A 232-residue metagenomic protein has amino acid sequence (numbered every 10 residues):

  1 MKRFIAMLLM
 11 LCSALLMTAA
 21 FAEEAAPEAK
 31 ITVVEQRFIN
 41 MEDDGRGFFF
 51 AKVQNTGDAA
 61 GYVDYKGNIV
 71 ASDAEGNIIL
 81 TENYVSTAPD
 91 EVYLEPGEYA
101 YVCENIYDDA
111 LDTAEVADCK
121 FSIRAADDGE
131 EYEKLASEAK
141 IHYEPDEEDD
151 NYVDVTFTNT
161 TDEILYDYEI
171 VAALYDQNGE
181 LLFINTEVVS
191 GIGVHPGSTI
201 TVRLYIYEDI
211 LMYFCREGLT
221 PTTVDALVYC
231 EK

Functional and structural regions predicted by a protein language model:
M1-I5: Positively charged n-region of N-terminal signal peptides that target proteins for export
L8-L16: Bacterial N-terminal signal peptides
L15-A29: Sec-dependent signal peptide cleavage junction
D44-A51, E147-D154: Short, solvent-exposed loop/turn segments enriched in Ser/Thr/Gly
V53-A59, F157-T161: Asparagine-centered strand-capping/turn motif at beta-strand->loop junctions
A59-D64, G76-I79, I164-D167, L181-L182: Short acidic/proline- and small/hydrophobic-mixed sequence motifs that coincide with surface turns and coil-to-beta
I78-L111, I184-L211: Intrinsically disordered, low-complexity Pro/Gly/Ser/Thr-rich segments with frequent PxxP/GP/PP motifs and embedded
Y107-Y152, Y207-K232: Terminal connector regions
